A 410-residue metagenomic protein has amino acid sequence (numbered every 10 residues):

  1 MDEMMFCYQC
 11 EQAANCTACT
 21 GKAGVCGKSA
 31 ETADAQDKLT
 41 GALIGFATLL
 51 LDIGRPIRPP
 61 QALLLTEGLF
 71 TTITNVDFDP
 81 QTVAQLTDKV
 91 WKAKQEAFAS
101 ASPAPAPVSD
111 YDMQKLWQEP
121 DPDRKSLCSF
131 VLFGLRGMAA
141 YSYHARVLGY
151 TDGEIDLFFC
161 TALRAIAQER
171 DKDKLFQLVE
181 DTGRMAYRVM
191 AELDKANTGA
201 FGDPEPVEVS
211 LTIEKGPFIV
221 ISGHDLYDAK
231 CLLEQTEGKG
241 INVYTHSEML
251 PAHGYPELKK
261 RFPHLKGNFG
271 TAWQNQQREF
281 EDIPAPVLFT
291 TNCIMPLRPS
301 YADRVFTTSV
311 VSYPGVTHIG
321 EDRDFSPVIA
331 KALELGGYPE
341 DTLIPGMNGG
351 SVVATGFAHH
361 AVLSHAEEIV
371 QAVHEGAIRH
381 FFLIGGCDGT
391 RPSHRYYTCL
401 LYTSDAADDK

Functional and structural regions predicted by a protein language model:
D2-E257, E281, I369, V373 (+2 more regions): Catalytic cofactor-binding cores of redox enzymes
L148-L175, E234-H365, E375, D388 (+1 more regions): Conserved, well-structured core segments that form the ligand-binding/active-site neighborhood of functional domains
I378-R379: Loop/turn elements at helix/coil->beta-strand transitions in domains of secreted/extracellular proteins
L383: Short acidic, glycine-rich surface-loop motifs adjacent to enzyme active sites
Y402-K410: Conserved small/polar residues in nucleotide/adenosyl-binding loops
